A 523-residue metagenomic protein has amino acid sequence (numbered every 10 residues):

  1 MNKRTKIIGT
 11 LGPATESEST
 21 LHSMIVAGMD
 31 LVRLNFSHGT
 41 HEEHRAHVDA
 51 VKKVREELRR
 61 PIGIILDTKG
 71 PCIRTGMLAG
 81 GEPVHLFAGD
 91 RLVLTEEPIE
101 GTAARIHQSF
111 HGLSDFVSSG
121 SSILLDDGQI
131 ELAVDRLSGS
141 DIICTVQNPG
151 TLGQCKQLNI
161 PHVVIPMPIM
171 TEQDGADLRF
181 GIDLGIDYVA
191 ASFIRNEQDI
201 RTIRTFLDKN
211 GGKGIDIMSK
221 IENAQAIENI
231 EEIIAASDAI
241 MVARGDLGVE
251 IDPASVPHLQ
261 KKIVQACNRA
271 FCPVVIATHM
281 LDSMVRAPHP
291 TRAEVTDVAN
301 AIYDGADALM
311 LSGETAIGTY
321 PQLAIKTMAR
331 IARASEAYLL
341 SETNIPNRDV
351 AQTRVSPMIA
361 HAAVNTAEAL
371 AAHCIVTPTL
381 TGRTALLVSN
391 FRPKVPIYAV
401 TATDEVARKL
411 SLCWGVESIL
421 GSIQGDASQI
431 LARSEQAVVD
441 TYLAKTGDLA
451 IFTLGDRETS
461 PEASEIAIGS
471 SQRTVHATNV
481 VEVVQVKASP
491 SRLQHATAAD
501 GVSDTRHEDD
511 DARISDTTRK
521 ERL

Functional and structural regions predicted by a protein language model:
M1-L523: Non-catalytic helical/linker scaffolds that mediate oligomerization, partner binding, and domain coupling around large
